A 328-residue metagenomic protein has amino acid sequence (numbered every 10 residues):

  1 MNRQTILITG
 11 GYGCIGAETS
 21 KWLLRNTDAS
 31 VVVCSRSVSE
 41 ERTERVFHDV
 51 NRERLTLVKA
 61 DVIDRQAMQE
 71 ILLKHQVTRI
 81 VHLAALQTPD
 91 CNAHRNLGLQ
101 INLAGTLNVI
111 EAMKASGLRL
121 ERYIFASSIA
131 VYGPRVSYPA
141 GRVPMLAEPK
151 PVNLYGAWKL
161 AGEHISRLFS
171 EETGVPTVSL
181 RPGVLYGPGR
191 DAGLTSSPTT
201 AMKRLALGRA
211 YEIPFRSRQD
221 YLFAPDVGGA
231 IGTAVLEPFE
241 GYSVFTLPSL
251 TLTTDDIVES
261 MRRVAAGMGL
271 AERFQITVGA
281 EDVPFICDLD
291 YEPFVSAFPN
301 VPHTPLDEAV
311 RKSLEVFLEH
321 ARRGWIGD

Functional and structural regions predicted by a protein language model:
Q4-T5, N26, E292, P305-D328: Amphipathic terminal alpha-helices
T5-N26: N-terminal Rossmann NAD(P)H-binding glycine-rich loop of SDR-like oxidoreductase domains
K59-I101: NAD(P)H-binding glycine-rich loop region in Rossmannoid oxidoreductase-like domains and their noncatalytic homologs
C91-N92, E148, T177-P188, T200-L222: A conserved pocket-lining segment of Rossmann-fold NAD(P)-dependent short-chain dehydrogenase/reductase
L107-L154: Conserved Rossmann-fold NAD(P)-dependent oxidoreductase catalytic core, especially the SDR/UDP-sugar
R122, S127-S128, E163-P188: Conserved beta-loop-beta element that borders a ligand/cofactor-binding pocket
L160, T173, Y186-T199, A224-P225 (+1 more regions): Glycine/proline-rich active-site loop of Rossmann-fold NAD(P)-dependent oxidoreductases
A201, A230-T233, E237-G279: Mid/C-terminal beta-alpha module of Rossmann-like enzyme folds, strongest in SDR-family dehydrogenases/epimerases
